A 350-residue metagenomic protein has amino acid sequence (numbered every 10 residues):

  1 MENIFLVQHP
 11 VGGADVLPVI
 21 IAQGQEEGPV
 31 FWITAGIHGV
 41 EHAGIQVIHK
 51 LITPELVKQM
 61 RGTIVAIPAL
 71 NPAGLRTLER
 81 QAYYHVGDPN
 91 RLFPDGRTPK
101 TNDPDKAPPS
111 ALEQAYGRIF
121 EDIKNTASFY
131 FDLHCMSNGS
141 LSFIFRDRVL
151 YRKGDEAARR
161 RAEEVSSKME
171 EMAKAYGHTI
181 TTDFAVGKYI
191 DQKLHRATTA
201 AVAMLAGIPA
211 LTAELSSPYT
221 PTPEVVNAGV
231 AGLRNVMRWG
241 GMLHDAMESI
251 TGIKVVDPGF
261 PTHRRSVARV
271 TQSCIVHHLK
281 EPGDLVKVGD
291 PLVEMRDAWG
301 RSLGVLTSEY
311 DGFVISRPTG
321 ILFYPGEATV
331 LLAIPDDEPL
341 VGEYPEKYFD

Functional and structural regions predicted by a protein language model:
M1-D350: Structured catalytic-domain cores with a bias toward divalent-metal coordination
